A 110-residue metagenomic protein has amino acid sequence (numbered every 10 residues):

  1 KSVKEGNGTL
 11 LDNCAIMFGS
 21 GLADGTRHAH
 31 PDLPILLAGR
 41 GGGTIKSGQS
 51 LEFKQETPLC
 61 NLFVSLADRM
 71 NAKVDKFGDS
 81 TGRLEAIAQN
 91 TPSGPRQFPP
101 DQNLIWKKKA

Functional and structural regions predicted by a protein language model:
K1-A110: Feature marks hydrolase-like catalytic cores characterized by long aromatic- and Gly/Pro-rich stretches
